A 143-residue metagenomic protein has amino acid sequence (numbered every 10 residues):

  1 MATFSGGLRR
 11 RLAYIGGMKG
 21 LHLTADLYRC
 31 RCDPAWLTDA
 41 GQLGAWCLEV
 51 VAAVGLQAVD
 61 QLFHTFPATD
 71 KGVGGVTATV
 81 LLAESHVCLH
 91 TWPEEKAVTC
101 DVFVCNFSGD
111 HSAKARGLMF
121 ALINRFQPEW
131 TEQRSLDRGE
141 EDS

Functional and structural regions predicted by a protein language model:
A2-S143: Polybasic/polar functional segments that serve as interface/processing modules
